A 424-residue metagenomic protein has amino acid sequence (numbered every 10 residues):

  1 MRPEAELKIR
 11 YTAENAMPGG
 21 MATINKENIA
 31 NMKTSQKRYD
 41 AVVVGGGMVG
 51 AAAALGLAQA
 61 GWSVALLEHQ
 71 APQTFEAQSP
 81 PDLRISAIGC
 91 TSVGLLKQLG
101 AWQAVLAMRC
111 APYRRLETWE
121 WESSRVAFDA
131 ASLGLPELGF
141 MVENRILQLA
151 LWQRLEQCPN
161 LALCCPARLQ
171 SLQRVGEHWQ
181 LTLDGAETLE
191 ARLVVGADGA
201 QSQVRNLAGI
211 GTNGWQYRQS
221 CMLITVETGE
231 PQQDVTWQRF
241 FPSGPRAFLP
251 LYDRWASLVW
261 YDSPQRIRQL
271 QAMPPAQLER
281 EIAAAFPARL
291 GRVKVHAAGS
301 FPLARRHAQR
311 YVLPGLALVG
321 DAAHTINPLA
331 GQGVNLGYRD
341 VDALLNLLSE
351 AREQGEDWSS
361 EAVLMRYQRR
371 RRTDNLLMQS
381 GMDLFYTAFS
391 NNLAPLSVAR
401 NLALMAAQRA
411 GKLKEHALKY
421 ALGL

Functional and structural regions predicted by a protein language model:
K37-R38, R109-L207, W215-S220: Conserved N-terminal helical subregion
Y39-L66: N-terminal Rossmann-like FAD-binding beta1-loop-alpha1 element of flavoenzymes
V49, P72, Q201: Conserved Rossmann-like nucleotide-cofactor binding loop
A58-L83: Glycine-rich FAD pyrophosphate-binding loop
P80-E120: N-terminal FAD cofactor-binding segment of flavoenzymes
L96, E187, L193-A298, L303: Conserved FAD-binding catalytic core of PHBH/FMO-like flavoproteins
R266-S359: FAD/FMN-dependent oxidoreductases across multiple families
N346-L424: C-terminal helical "tail/cap" subdomain of flavin- and related membrane-associated enzymes
